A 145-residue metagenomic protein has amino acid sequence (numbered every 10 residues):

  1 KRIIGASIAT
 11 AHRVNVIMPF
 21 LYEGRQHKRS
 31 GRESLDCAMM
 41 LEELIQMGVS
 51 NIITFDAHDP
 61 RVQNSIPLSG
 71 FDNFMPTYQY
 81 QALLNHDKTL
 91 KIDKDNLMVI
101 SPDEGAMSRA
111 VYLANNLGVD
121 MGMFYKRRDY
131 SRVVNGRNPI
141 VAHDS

Functional and structural regions predicted by a protein language model:
K1-S145: PRPP-associated nucleotide enzymes
